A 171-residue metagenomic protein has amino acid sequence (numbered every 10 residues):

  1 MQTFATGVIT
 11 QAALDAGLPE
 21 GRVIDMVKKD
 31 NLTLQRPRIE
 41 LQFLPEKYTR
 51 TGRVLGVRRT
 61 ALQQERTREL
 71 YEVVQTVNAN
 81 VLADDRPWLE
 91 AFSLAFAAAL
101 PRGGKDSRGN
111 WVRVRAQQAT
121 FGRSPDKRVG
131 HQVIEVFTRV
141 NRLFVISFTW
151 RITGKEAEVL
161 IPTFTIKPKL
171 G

Functional and structural regions predicted by a protein language model:
M1-Q63, L170: Small/polar-rich, solvent-exposed N-terminal microdomains that initiate assembly or binding
T33, T67-V73, V133-R142: A generic structural micro-feature
R36-R38, V74-N78, V140-S147: Broad gene-expression machinery/nucleic-acid interaction feature
Q42, N78-L82, S147-R151: Residue-level recognition of well-ordered beta-strand positions that form the cores of beta-sheet-rich folds across
K47-T49, D85, I152, E156: Short loop/turn segments at secondary-structure transitions that flank enzyme active sites
Q64-V74, L82-R108: Extracellular/virion structural assembly segments
A91-A157: Acidic-leaning, charged glycine-interspersed low-complexity segments
R151-G171: Mixed-charge, glycine-accented linear interaction segment located at domain edges/termini
